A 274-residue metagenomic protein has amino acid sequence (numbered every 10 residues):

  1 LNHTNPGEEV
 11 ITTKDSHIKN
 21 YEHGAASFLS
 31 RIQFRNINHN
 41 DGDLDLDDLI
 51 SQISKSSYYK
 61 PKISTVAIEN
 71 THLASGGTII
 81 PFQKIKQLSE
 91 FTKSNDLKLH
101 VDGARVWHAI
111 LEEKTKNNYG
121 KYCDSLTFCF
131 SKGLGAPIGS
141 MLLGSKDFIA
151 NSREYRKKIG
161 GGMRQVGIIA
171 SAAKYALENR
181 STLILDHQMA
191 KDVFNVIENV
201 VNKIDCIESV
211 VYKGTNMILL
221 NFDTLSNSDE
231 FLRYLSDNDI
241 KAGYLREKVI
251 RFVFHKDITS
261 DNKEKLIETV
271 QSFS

Functional and structural regions predicted by a protein language model:
L1-D223, D229-R233, N238, G243-I258 (+2 more regions): Conserved PLP-enzyme active-site core in the AAT-like
